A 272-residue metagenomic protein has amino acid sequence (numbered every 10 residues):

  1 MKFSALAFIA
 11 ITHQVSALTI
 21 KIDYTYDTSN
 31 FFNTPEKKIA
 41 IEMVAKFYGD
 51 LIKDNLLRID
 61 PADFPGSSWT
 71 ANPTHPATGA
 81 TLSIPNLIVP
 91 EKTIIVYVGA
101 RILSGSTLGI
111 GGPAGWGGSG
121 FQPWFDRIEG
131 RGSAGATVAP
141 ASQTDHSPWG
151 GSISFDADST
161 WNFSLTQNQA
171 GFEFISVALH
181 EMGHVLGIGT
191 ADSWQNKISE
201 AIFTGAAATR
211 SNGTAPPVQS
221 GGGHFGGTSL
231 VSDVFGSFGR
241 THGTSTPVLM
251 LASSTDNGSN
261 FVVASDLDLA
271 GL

Functional and structural regions predicted by a protein language model:
M1-A7: Sec-dependent signal peptide recognition, specifically the positively charged N-region followed immediately by
T12-Q14: N-terminal signal peptide c-region/cleavage motif recognized by signal peptidases
A17-L179, V185-L272: Extracellular zinc-dependent metalloprotease catalytic-domain scaffold
